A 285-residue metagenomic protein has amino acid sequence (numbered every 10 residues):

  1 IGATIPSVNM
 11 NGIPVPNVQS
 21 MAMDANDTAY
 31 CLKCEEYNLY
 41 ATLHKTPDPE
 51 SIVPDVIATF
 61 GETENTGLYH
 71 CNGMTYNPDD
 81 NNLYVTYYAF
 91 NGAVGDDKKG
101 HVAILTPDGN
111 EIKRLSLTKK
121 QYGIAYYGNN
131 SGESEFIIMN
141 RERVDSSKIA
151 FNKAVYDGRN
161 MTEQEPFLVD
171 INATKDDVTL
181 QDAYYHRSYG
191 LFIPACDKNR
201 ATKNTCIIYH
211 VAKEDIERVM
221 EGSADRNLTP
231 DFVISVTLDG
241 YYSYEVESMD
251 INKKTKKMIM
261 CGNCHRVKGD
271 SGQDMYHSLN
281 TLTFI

Functional and structural regions predicted by a protein language model:
I1-V15, P54-T59, P230-V233: A short helix->beta-strand "capping" segment at the edge of beta-propeller domains
S7-L39, H70-G73: Beta-strand-rich domains and repeat architectures in extracellular enzymes and scaffolds, especially beta-propellers
P14-A22, T66-T75, L117-N129, K175-Y184 (+1 more regions): Repeated scaffold domains used in trafficking and secretory/extracellular systems, primarily beta-propellers
N26-D27, D79-N81, G132-E135, S188-G190 (+1 more regions): Short coil/turn segments that connect the beta-strands within blades of beta-propeller domains
Y37-T46, N91-A103, S134-E135, R143-Y156 (+2 more regions): Structural motif
P49-N82, T86-A89: Blade-loop segments of beta-propeller domains
K175-L228: Loop/turn-rich, solvent-exposed surfaces of beta-rich toroidal or solenoidal domains
E221-K253: Conserved blade-ending motifs and adjacent loop-strand segments that build the rim/top face of beta-propeller domains
